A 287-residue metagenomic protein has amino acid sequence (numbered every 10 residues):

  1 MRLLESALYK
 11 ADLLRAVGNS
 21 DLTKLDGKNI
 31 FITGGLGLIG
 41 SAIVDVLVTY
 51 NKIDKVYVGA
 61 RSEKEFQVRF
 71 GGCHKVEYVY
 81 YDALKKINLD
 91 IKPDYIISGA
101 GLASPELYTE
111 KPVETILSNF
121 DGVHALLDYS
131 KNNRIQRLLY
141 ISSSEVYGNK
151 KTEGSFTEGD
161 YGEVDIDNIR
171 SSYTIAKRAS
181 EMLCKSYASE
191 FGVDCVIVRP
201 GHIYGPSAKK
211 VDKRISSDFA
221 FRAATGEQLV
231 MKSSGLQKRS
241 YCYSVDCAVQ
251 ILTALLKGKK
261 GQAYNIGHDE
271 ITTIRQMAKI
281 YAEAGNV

Functional and structural regions predicted by a protein language model:
M1-I30: Non-catalytic terminal and boundary segments that flank Rossmann-like NAD(P)-dependent oxidoreductase
M1-L8, A223-V287: C-terminal substrate-binding subdomain of Rossmann-fold SDR/epimerase-dehydratase oxidoreductases
N29-V48: N-terminal Rossmann NAD(P)H-binding glycine-rich loop of SDR-like oxidoreductase domains
Y80-S118: NAD(P)H-binding glycine-rich loop region in Rossmannoid oxidoreductase-like domains and their noncatalytic homologs
S98, H124-R170: Conserved Rossmann-fold NAD(P)-dependent oxidoreductase catalytic core, especially the SDR/UDP-sugar
L107-T109, G162-I169, C195-S207, D218-C242 (+1 more regions): A conserved pocket-lining segment of Rossmann-fold NAD(P)-dependent short-chain dehydrogenase/reductase
S143, E181-P206: Conserved beta-loop-beta element that borders a ligand/cofactor-binding pocket
S172, A176-A179: Active-site helix of classical SDR
